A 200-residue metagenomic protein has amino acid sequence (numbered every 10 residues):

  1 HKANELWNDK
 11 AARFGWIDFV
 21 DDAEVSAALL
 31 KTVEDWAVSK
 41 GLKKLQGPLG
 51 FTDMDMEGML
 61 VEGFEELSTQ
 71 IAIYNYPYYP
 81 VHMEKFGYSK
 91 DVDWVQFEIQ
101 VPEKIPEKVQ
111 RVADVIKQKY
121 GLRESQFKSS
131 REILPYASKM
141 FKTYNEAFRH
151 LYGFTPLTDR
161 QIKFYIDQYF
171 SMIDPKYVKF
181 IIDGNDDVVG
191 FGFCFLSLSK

Functional and structural regions predicted by a protein language model:
H1-L6, Q126-F127, R131-K200: A conserved beta-strand-loop-helix scaffold within acyl/acetyltransferase catalytic domains
N4-G87: Acyl-donor binding region in acyl/amide transferases
A11, E57, V61, Q118 (+2 more regions): A generic structural signal for ordered alpha-helices
R13, R123, F180: Conserved beta-strand positions that form and line the central face of beta-propeller blades
A27, Q46, G58-L60, Q96 (+3 more regions): A generic "cationic amphipathic patch" detector
W36-A37, I116, Y169-M172: Hydrophobic helix-cap positions at the C-terminus of alpha-helices in RecA-like/P-loop ATPase nucleotide-binding cores
T52-K104, Y169, Y177-K179, G184 (+1 more regions): Active-site/acyl-donor-binding loops of N-acyltransferases
I73-Y152: Acyltransferase donor/substrate-recognition loop-hinge adjacent to the catalytic core
